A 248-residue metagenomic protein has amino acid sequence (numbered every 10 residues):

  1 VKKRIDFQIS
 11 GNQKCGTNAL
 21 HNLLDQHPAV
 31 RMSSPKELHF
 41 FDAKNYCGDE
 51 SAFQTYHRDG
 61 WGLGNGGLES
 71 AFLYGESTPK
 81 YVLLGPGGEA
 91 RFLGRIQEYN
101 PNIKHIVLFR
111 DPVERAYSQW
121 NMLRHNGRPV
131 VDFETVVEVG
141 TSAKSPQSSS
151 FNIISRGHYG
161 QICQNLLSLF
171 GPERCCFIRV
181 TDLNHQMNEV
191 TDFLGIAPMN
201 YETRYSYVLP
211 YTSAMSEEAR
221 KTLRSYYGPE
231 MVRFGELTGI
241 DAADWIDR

Functional and structural regions predicted by a protein language model:
V1-Y81, Y99, I103, Y117-V137 (+2 more regions): PAPS-dependent sulfotransferase catalytic core
G16-T17, G75, I96, H105 (+6 more regions): Generic structural signal for small/hydrophobic residues in well-ordered secondary structure, especially within
P35-K36, I154, G160-R233, G239-R248: The conserved 3'-phosphoadenosine-5'-phosphosulfate
F41-S51, Y81-E89, I154, T181-H185: Acidic-and-aromatic substrate-binding clefts and catalytic sites of carbohydrate-active enzymes
F53-H57, L93, C163-Q164: Generic structural signal for well-ordered alpha-helices, preferentially at hydrophobic/aromatic core positions
S77-G85, G140-S155, S206-K221: Surface-exposed cleft-lining segments at the edges of enzyme active sites
P86-I106: ATP-dependent NMP and nucleoside kinases share a basic, alpha-helical "lid"
Y99-Q119, T181, Q186: Conserved phosphate-donor/acceptor-positioning beta-strand/loop module used by diverse small-molecule
